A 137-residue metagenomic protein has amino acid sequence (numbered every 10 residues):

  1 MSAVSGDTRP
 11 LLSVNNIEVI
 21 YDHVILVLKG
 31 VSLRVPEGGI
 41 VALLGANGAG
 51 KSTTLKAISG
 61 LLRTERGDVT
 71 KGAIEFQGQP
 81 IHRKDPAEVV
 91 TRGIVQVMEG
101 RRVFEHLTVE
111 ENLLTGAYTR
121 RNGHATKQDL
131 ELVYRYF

Functional and structural regions predicted by a protein language model:
D22-H23, V41, L62-E65, K84 (+2 more regions): ABC-type ATPase nucleotide-binding domains, specifically the catalytic core motifs of the NBD
V24-L26, A87-E88: Short coil-to-beta microelement around the adenine-binding A-loop and adjacent beta1/P-loop entry of ABC ATPase
V41-A42, Q96: Short beta-strand immediately N-terminal to the Walker A/P-loop
L44-A49: The feature captures the beta-strand-to-loop junction immediately N-terminal to the Walker
S59: Helix-to-loop junction immediately C-terminal to a conserved catalytic motif
V69-Q79, R92, T126-L130: Conserved ABC transporter NBD signature motif
